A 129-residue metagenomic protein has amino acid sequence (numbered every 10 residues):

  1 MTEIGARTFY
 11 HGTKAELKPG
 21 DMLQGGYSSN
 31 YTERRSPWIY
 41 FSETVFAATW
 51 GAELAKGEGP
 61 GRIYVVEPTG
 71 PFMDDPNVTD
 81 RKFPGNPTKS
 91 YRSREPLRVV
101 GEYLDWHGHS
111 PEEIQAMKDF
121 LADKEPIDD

Functional and structural regions predicted by a protein language model:
M1, W50-E53, Y103, K124: Short amphipathic beta-strand and strand-loop transition segments with alternating hydrophobic
M1-W38, E53-L54, G61: ADP-ribose/NAD+-binding catalytic cleft of ART/PARP-like enzymes
K14, P19-M22, G59-D129: Active-site and NAD+-binding cores of ADP-ribose-processing enzymes
F41-S42: Conserved aromatic
V45-G59: Short active-site loop/helix that positions an aromatic residue
